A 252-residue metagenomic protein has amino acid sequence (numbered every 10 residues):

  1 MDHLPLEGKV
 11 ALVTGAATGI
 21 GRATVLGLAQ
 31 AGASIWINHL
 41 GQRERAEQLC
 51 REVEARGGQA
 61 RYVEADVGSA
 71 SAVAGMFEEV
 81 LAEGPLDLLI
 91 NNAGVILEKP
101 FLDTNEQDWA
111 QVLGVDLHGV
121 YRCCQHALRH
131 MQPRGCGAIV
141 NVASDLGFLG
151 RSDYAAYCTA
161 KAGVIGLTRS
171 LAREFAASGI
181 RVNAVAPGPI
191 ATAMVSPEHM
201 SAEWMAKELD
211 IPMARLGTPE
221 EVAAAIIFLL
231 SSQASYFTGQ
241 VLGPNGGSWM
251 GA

Functional and structural regions predicted by a protein language model:
D2, L149, D210, I227 (+1 more regions): Short C-terminal tail/terminal secondary-structure segment of NAD(P)H-dependent dehydrogenase/reductase domains
V10, A17-T18: Conserved glycine-rich cofactor-binding loop
G21, C124, A160, T168: Active-site helix of classical SDR
A33-E47: Conserved glycine-rich Rossmann-like NAD(P)H-binding loop of the short-chain dehydrogenase/reductase
P100-F101, D108-L113, K207: Substrate-binding pocket helix/loop in short-chain dehydrogenase/reductase
R129, R173-A177, S235: Alpha-helical segment proximal to the catalytic Tyr-Lys
S144: Residue(s) in the substrate-gating loop at a strand-loop-helix junction that position the organic substrate next
